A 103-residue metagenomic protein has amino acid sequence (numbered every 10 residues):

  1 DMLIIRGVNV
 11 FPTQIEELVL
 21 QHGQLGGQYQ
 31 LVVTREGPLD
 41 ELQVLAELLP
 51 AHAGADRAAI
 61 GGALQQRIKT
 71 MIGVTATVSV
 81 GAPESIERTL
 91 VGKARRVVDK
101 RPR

Functional and structural regions predicted by a protein language model:
D1-V74, L90-G92: AMP-binding/adenylate-forming catalytic core of the ANL superfamily
T70-R103: Conserved C-terminal "lid"/linker of ANL adenylate-forming enzymes
